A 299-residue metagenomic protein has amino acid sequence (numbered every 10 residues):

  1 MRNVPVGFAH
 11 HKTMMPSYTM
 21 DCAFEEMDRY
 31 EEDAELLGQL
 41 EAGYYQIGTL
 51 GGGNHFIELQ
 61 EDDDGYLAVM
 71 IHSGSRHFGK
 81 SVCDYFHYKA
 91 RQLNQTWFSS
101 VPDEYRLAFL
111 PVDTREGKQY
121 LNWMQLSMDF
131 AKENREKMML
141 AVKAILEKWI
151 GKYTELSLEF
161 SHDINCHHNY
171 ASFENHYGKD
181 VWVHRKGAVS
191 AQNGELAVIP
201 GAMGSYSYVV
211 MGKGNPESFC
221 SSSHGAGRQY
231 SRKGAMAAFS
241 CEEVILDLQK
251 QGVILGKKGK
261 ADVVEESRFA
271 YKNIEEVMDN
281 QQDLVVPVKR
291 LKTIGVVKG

Functional and structural regions predicted by a protein language model:
M1-G299: Domain-length cofactor-binding catalytic modules of enzymes
